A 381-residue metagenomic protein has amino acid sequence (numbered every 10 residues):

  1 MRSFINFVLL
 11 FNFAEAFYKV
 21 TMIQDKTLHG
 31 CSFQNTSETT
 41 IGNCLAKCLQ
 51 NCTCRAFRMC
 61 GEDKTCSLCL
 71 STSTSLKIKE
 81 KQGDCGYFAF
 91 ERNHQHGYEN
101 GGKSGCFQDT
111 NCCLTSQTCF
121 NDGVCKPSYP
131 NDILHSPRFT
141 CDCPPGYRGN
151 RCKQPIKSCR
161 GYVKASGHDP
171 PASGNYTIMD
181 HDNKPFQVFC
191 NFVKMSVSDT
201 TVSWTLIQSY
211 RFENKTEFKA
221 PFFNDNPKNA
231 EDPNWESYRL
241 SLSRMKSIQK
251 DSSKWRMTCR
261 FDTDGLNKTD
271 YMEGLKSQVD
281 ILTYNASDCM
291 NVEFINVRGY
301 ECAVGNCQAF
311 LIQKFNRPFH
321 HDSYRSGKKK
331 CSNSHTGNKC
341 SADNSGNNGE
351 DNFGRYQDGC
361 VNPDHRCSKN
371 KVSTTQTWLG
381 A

Functional and structural regions predicted by a protein language model:
R2, E99-A381: Mature extracellular or lumenal effector domains of secreted proteins and single-pass membrane receptors/adhesion
R2-C113, Q117, S128-T140, P144-G146: Extracellular disulfide-rich cysteine clusters
